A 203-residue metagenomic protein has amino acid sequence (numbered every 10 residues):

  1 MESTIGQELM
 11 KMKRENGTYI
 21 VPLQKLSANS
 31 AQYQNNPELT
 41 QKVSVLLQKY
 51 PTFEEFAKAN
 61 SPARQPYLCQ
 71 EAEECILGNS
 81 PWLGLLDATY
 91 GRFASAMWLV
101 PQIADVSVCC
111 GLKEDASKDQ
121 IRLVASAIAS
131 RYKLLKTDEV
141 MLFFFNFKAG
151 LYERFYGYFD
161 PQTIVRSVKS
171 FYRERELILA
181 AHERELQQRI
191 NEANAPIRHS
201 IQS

Functional and structural regions predicted by a protein language model:
M1-S203: Charged interaction scaffolds used for protein-protein
